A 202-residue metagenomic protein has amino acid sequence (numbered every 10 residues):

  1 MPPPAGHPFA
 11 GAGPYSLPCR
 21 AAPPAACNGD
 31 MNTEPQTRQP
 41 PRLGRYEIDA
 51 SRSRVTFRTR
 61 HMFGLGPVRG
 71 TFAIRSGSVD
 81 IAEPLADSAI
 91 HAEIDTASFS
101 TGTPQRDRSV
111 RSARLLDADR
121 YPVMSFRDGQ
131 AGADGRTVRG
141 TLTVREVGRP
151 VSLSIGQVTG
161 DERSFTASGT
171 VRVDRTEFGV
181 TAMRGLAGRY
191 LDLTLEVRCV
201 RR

Functional and structural regions predicted by a protein language model:
M1-A26: Compositionally biased, low-complexity flexible segments
C19, C27-R202: Low-complexity, acidic/polar, glycine-enriched regions of mature
